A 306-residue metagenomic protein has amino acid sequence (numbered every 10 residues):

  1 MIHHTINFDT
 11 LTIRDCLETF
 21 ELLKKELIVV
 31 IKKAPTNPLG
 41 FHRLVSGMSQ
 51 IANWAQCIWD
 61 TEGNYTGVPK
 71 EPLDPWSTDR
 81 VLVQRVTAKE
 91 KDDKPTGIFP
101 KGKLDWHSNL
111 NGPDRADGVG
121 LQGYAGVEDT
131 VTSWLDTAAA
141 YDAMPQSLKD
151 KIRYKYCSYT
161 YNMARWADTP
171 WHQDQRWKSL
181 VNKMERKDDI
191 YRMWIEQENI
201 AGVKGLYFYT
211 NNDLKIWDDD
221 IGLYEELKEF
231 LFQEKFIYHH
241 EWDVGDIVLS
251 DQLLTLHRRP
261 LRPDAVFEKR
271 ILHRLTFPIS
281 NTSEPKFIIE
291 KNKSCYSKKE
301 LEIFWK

Functional and structural regions predicted by a protein language model:
I2-D246, L253-K306: Non-heme Fe(II) oxygenase catalytic core, chiefly the N-lobe of the double-stranded beta-helix
